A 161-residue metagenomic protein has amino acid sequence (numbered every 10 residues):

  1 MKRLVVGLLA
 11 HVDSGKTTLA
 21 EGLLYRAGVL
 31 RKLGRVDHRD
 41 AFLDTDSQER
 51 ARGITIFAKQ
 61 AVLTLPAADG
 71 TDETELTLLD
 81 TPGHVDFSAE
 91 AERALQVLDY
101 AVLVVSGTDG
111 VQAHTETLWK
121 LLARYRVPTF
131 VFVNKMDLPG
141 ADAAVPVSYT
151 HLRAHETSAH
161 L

Functional and structural regions predicted by a protein language model:
M1-V105, D109-V111: P-loop NTPase switch module centered on the Walker A-proximal segment
L8, F132-P139: Conserved short loop/turn motifs at secondary-structure junctions
A101-V104, R126-N134, R153: Conserved beta-strand/loop subsegment of P-loop NTPase cores
Q112-A113, L138-A144: Switch/connector loops and helix/strand junctions flanking conserved nucleotide-binding motifs in nucleotide-processing
Q112-R124: Amphipathic helical hotspot of TIR/SEFIR-family domains
P146-S148: Acidic, proline/serine/threonine- and glycine-rich low-complexity intrinsically disordered segments
T150-T157: Conserved small/polar residues in nucleotide/adenosyl-binding loops
A159-L161: N-terminal low-complexity segments that are often proline-rich with Ser/Thr-Pro
